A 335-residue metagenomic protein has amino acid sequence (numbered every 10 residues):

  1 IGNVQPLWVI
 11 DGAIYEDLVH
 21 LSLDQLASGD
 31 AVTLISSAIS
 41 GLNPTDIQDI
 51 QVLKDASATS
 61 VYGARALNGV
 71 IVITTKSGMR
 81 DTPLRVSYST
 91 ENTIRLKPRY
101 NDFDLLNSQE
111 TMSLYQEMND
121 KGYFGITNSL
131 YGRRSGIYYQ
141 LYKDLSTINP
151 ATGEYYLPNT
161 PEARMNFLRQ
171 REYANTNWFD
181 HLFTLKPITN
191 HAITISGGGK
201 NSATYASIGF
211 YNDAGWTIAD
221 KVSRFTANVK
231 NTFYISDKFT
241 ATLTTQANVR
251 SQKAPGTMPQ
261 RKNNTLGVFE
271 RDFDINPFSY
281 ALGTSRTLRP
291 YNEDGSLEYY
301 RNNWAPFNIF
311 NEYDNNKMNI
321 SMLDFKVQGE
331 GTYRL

Functional and structural regions predicted by a protein language model:
I1, Y15-D17, A56-V61, G78-D81 (+2 more regions): Short beta-strands and strand-coil junctions in structured, solvent-facing domains, enriched
N3-Q5, T45-I47, A66-V70, P83-R85 (+1 more regions): Extracytoplasmic
Q5, R80-N175, L185, G215-D220 (+2 more regions): Surface-exposed loop/interface segments of Gram-negative outer-membrane beta-barrel transport/assembly proteins
V9-D11, S60, A66-T90, Q170 (+1 more regions): N-terminal periplasmic accessory domains that precede and gate Gram-negative outer-membrane beta-barrel machines
A13-K54: Short acidic/polar hinge/loop motifs at secondary-structure boundaries that mediate gating or recognition
P44, I188, G199-K200, Y234-S236 (+2 more regions): Outer-membrane beta-barrel channels and translocator barrels
T74-K76, T194-G198, S207, N228-T232 (+2 more regions): Transmembrane beta-barrel domains of outer membrane proteins
T184-G199, G209-F210, I309-L335: Outer-membrane beta-barrel transmembrane strands
